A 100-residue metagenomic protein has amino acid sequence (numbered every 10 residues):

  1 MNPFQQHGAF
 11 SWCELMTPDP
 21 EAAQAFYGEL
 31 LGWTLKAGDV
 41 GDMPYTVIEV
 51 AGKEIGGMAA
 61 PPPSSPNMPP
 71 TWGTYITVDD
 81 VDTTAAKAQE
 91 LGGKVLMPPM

Functional and structural regions predicted by a protein language model:
M1-H7: Basic/polar N-terminal segments that are highly enriched at the extreme N-terminus, encompassing both cleavable
H7, S11-K53, E90: Core segments of cupin and vicinal oxygen chelate
F10-L15, W33, I55-M58, P69-V78: Short, structured motif recognition centered on aromatic/hydrophobic residues
D19-E21, E49-E54, T74-M100: Vicinal oxygen chelate
V50-G52, M58-N67: Conserved donor-binding loop and adjoining core beta-sheet/short helix segment in diverse acyl/aminoacyl transferases
N67-P70, L96: A short, polar/proline- and glycine-enriched secondary-structure boundary/capping micro-motif
